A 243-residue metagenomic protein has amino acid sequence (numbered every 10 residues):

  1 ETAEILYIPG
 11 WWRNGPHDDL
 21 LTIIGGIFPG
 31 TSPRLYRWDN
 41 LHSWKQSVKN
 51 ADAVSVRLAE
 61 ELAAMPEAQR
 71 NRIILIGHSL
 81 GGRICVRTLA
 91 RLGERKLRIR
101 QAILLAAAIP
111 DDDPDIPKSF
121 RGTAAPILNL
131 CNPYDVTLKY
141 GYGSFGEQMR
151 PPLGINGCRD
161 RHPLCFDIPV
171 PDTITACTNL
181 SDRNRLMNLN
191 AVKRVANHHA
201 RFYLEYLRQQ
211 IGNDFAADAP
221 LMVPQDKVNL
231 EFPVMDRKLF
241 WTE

Functional and structural regions predicted by a protein language model:
A3-R159, L221-V223, V228, F232-T242: Serine-dependent carboxylesterase/thioesterase catalytic core of lipase-like alpha/beta-hydrolase/SGNH enzymes
L138-E243: C-terminal catalytic-base region of ester-bond hydrolases, centering on the histidine of the charge-relay
